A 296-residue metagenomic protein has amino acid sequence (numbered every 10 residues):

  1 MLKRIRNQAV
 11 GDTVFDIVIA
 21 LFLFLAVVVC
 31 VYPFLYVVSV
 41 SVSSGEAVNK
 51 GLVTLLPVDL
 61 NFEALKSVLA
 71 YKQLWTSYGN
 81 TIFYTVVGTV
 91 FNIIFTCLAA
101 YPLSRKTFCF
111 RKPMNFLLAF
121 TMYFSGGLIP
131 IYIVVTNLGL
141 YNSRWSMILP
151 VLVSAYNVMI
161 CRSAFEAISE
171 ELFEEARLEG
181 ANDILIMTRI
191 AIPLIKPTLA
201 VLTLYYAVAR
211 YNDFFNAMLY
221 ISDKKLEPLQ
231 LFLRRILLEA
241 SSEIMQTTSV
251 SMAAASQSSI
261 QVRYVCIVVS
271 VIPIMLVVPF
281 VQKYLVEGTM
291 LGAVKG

Functional and structural regions predicted by a protein language model:
L2-G296: A hydrophobic, multi-pass inner-membrane permease signature
